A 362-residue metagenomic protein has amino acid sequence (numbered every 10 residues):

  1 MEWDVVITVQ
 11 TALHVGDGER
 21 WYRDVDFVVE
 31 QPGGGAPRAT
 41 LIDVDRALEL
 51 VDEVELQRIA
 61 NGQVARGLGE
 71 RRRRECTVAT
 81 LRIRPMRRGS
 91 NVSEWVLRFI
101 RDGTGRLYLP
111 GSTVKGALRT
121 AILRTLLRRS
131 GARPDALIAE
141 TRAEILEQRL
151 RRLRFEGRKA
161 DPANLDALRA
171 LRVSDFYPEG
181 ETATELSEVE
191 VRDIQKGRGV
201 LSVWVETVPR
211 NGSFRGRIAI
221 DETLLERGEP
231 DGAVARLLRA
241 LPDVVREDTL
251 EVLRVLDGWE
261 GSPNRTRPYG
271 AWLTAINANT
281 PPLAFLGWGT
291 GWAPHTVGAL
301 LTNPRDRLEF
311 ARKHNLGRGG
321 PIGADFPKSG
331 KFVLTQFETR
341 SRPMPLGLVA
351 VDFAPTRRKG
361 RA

Functional and structural regions predicted by a protein language model:
M1-A362: Basic, Gly/Ser/Thr-rich N-terminal segments that form RNA-phosphate-binding interfaces in CRISPR RAMP
